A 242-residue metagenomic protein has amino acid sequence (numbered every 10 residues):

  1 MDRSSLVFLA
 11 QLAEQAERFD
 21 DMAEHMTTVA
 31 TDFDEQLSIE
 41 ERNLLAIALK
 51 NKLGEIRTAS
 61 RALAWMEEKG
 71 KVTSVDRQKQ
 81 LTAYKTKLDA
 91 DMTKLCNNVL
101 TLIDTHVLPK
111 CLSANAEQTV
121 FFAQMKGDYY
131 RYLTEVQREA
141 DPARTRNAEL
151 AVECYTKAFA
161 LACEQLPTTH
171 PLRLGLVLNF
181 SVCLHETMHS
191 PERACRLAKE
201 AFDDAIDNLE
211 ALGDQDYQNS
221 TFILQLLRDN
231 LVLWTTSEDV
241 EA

Functional and structural regions predicted by a protein language model:
M1-D128, Y132-A140, R146, L150-A160 (+4 more regions): N-terminal alpha-helical interaction modules that lie
A116, L166-L174, D214-Y217: Helix N-cap/loop-to-helix boundary motif
F122-A123, P171-L178: Alpha-helical solenoid repeats of the armadillo/HEAT superfamily in eukaryotic scaffolding/adaptor proteins
Y129-T134, L176-M188: Hydrophobic/aromatic-rich effector regions of fungal transcription factors
D141-P142, F180: A contiguous catalytic/ligand-binding core that recognizes phosphate-bearing ligands
L166, M188-H189, R193-A194, F202 (+1 more regions): Extended alpha-solenoid helical-repeat scaffolds
L197, Q215-S220: Extended, compositionally simple fibrous regions characteristic of intermediate-filament-like scaffolds
